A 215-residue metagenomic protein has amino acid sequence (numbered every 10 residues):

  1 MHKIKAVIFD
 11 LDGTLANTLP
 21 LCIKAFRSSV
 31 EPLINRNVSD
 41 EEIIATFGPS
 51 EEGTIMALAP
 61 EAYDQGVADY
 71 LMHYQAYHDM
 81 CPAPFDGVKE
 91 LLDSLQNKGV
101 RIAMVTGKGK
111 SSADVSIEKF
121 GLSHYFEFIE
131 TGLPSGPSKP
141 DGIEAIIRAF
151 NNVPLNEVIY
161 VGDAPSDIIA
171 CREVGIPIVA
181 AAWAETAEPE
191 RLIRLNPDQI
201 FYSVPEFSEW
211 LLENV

Functional and structural regions predicted by a protein language model:
H2, K98-V100, F150-L155, N214-V215: Glycine-rich phosphate-binding loop signature in dinucleotide/nucleotide-binding domains
H2-L11, L15-E90, K98: N-terminal helical cap/lid subdomain that shapes the substrate entry/recognition surface in HAD-like hydrolases
A6, K139-I168: Conserved Lys-Pro-Asp/Glu-containing loop-to-beta segment of HAD-superfamily phosphomonoesterases, centered on
F26, L91-I117, G132: Substrate-recognition element of Asp-dependent hydrolases with the DxDx(T/V) motif
E42, S123-P137: A short, structured active-site edge motif that brings together acidic residues
K89-Q96, I168-R172: Surface-exposed amphipathic alpha-helices with a cationic face
G121-I129, R191-L211: Structural recognition of alpha->loop->beta junctions
I159-Q199: Acidic, Mg2+-coordinating phosphoryl-transfer loop and its flanking beta/alpha structural elements, shared across
